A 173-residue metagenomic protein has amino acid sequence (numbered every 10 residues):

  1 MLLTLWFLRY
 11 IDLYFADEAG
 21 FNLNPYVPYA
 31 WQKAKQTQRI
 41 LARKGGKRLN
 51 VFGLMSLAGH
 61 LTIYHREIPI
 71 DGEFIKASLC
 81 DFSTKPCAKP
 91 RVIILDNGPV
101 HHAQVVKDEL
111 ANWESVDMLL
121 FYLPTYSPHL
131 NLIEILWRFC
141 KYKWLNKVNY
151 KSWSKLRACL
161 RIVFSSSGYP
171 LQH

Functional and structural regions predicted by a protein language model:
M1-H173: Short functional hotspots at interaction and active-site rims
